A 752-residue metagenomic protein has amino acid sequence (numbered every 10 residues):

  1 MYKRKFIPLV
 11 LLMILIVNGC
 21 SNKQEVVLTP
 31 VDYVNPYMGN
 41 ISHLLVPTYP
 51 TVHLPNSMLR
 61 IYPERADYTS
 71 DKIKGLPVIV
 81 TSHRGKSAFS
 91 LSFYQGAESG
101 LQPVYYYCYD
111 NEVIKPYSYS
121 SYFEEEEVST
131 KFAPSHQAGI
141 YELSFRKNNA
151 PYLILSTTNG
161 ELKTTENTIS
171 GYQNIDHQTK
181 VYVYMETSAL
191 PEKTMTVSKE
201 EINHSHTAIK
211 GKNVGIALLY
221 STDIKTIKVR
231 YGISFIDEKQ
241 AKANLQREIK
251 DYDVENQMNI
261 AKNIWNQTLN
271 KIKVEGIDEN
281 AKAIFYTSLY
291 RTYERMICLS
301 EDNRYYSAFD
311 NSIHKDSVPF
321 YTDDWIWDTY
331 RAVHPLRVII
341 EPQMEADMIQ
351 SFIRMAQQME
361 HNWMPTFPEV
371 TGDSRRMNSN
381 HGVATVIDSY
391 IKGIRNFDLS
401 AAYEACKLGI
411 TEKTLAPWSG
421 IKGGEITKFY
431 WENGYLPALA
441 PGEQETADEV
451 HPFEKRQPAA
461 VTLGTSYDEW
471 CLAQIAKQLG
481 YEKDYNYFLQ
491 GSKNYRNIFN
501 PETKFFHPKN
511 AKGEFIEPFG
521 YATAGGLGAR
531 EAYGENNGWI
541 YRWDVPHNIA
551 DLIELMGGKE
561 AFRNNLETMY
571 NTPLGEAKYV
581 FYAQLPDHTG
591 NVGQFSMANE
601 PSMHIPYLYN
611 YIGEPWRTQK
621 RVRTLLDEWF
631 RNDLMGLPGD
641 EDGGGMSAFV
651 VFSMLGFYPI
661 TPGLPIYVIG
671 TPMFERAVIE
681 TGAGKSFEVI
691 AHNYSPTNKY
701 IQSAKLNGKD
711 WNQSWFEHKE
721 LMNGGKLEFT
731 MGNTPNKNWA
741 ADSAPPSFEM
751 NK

Functional and structural regions predicted by a protein language model:
M1-K5: Positively charged n-region of N-terminal signal peptides that target proteins for export
F6-L15: Sec-dependent N-terminal signal peptides
V17-G19: C-terminal motif of bacterial Sec signal peptides marking the signal peptidase cleavage site
Q24-H334, V338-A384, Y390-L463, C471-N497 (+9 more regions): Accessory carbohydrate-recognition regions in carbohydrate-active enzymes
D468: ATP-dependent phospho-/nucleotidyl transfer catalytic cores
E688-N693: Beta-strand-rich recognition domains
